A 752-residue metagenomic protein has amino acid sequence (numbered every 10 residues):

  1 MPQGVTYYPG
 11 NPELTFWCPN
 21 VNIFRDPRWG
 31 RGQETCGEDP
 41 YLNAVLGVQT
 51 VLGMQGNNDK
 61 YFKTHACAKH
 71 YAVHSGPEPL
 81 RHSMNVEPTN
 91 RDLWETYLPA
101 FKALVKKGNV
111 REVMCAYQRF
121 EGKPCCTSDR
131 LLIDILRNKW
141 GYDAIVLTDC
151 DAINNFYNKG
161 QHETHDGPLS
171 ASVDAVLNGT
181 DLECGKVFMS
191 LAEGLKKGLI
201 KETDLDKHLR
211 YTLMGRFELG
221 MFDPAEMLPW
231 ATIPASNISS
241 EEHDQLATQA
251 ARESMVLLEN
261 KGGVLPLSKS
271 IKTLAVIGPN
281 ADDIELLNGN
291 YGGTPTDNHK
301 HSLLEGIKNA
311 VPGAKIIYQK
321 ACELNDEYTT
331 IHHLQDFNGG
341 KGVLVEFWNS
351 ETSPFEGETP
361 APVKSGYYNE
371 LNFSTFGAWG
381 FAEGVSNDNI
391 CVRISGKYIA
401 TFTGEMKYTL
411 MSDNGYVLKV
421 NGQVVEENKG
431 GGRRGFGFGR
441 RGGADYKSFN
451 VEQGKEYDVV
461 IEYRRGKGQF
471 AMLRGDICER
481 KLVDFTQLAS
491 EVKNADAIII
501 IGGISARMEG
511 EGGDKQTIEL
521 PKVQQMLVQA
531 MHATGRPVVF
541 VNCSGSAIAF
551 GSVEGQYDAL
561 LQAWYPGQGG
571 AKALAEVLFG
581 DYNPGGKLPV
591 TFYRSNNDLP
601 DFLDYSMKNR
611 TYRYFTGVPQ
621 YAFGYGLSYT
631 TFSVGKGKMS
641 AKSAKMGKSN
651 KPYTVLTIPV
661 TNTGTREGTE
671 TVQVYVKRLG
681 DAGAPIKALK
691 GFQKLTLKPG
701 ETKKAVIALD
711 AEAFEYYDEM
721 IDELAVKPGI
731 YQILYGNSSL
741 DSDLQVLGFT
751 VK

Functional and structural regions predicted by a protein language model:
M1-M406, M411-E719, E723-D741, T750-K752: Glycoside hydrolase catalytic-domain context in secreted enzymes
Q745: A conserved ligand/cofactor-binding region detector
